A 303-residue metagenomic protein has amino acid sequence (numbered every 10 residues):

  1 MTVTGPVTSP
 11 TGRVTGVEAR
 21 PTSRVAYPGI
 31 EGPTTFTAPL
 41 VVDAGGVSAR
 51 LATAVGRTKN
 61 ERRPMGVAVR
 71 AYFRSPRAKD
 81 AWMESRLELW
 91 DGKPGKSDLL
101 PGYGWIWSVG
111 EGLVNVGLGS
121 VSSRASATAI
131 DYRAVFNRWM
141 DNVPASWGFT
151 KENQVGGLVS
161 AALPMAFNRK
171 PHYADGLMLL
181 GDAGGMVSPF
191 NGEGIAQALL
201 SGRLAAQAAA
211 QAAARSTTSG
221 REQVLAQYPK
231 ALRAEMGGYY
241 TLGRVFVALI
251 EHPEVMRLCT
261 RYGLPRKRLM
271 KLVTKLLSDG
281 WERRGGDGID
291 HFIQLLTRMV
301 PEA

Functional and structural regions predicted by a protein language model:
M1, G45-G46, R203, P253 (+1 more regions): Alpha-helix N-cap/helix-start capping motif
M1-K151: Predominantly flavin-linked oxidoreductase catalytic cores and closely associated redox partners
T2-T4, S122-A208: FAD/FMN-dependent oxidoreductases across multiple families
L51-A54, F190, T260: Short, function-defining helix-loop hinge/capping sites that tune catalysis or transport
E61, M65, T128-V135, G194 (+4 more regions): Short acidic-hydrophobic sequence patches enriched in Asp/Glu that either
R86-K93, T150-G157, A162-M165, V273-W281 (+1 more regions): A general structural signal for short secondary-structure boundary/capping elements
A210-A303: C-terminal helical "tail/cap" subdomain of flavin- and related membrane-associated enzymes
